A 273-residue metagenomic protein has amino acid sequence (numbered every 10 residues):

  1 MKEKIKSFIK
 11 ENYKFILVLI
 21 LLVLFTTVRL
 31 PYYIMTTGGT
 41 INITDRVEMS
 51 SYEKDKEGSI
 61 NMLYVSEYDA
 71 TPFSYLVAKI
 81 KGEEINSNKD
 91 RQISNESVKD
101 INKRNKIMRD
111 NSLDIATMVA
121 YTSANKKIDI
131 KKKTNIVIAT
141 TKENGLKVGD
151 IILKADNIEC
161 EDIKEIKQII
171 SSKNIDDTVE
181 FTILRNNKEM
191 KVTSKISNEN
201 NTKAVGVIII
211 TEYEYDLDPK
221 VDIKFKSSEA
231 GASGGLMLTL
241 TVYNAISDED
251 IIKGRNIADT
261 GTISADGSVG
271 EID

Functional and structural regions predicted by a protein language model:
M1-I9: N-terminal Lys/Arg-rich, disordered targeting/topogenic segments
N12-L30: Hydrophobic membrane-insertion alpha-helices, especially the h-region of bacterial N-terminal signal peptides
F25-I43: Aromatic-capped interface at the extracytoplasmic side of an N-terminal signal-anchor transmembrane helix
T40-E48, K54, G58-K132: Extended, small/polar residue-biased N-terminal targeting/export presequences and adjacent propeptide/linker tracts
D110-N111, I115-I163, G267-D273: PDZ/PDZ-like domain segments forming the peptide/carboxylate-binding groove, activating on the N-terminal beta-strands
Y121, G149-I152, F181, V207 (+2 more regions): Terminal peptide-recognition signature
Q168-I209: PDZ-domain C-terminal substructure recognizer with occasional recognition of PDZ-binding tails
N201-D273: Functional transmembrane alpha-helices
